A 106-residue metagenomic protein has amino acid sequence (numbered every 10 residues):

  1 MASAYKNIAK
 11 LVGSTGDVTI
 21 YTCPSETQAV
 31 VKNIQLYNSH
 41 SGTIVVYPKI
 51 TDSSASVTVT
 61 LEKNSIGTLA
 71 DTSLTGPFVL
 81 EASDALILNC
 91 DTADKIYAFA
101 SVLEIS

Functional and structural regions predicted by a protein language model:
M1-N33, N89-S106: C-terminal interaction-tip segments
A29, S41-V45, V57, K95-I96: Short acidic/proline- and small/hydrophobic-mixed sequence motifs that coincide with surface turns and coil-to-beta
V30-K32, I44, A82-D84: A generic structural signal for short beta-strands and their flanking turns/coil linkers
L36-S41, D91: Short solvent-exposed strand-capping/beta-turn motif centered on an Asx-Ser/Thr pair
N38, D52, V102-E104: Beta-strand elements of well-folded, non-transmembrane domains
V45-T51, F99-S101: Beta-strand signatures of extracellular beta-sandwich domains
T51-A85, C90-D91: Intrinsically disordered, low-complexity Pro/Gly/Ser/Thr-rich segments with frequent PxxP/GP/PP motifs and embedded
